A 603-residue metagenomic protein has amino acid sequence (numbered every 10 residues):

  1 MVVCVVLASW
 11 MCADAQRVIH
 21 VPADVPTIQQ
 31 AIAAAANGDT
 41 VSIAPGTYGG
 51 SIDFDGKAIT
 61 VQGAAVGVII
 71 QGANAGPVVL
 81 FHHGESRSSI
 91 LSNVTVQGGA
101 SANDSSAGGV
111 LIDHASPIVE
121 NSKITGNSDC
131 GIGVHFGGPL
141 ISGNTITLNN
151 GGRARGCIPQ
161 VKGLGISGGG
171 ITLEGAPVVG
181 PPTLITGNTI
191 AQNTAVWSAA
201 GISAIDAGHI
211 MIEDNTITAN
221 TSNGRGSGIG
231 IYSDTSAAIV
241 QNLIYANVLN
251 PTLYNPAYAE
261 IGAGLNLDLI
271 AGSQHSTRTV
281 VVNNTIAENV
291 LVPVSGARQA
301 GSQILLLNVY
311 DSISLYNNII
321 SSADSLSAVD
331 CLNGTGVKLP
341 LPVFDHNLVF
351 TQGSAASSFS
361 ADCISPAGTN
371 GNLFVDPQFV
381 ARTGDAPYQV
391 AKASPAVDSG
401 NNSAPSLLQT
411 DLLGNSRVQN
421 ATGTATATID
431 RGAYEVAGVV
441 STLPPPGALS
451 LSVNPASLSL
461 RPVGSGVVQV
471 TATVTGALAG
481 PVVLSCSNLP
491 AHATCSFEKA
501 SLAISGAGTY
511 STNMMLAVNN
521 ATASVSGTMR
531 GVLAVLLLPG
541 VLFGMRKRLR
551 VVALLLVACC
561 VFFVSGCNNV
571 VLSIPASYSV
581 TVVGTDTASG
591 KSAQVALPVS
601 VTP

Functional and structural regions predicted by a protein language model:
V6-T40, P45-T47, P377-T383, N402-A404 (+1 more regions): Right-handed parallel beta-helix/beta-solenoid
R17, D39, G50, K57-I59 (+20 more regions): The right-handed parallel beta-helix/beta-solenoid scaffold, focusing on the short coil/turn and N-cap positions
Q29, A33-N37, Y48-Q62, I69-S116 (+5 more regions): Extracellular beta-strand-rich solenoid/capping regions of secreted or surface-exposed proteins that bind or remodel
A44, D55, Q62-A64, H82 (+26 more regions): Feature marks extracellular polysaccharide-active and adherence modules
G56-A58, D214-A219, G228-A391, A425: Predominantly extracellular beta-rich ligand-binding scaffolds that present long acidic/polar faces for carbohydrate
G72-H82, N103-L111, G126-F136, N150-P177 (+5 more regions): Extracellular beta-strand/beta-solenoid scaffold signature
A367-V436: C-terminal accessory segments
T442-P603: Long beta-sheet-rich domains in secretory-pathway and surface-associated proteins
